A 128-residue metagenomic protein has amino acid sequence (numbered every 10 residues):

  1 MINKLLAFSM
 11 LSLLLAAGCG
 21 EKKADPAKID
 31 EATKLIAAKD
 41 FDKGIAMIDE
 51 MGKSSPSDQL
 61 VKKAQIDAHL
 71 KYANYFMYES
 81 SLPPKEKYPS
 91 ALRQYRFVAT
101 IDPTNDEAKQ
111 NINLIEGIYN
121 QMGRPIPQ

Functional and structural regions predicted by a protein language model:
M1-A17: Sec-dependent bacterial lipoprotein signal peptides
G18-K22: Bacterial signal peptide processing site
K23-T33, Q59-E79, Q110-N120: Amphipathic alpha-helical repeat scaffolds of TPR domains
L35-A38, F76-Y88, M122-P127: Short coil/turn connectors between adjacent alpha-helices in alpha-solenoid helical repeat scaffolds
I36-K39, I45-I48: Extracytoplasmic/periplasm-facing segments of secreted or lipoprotein envelope proteins
